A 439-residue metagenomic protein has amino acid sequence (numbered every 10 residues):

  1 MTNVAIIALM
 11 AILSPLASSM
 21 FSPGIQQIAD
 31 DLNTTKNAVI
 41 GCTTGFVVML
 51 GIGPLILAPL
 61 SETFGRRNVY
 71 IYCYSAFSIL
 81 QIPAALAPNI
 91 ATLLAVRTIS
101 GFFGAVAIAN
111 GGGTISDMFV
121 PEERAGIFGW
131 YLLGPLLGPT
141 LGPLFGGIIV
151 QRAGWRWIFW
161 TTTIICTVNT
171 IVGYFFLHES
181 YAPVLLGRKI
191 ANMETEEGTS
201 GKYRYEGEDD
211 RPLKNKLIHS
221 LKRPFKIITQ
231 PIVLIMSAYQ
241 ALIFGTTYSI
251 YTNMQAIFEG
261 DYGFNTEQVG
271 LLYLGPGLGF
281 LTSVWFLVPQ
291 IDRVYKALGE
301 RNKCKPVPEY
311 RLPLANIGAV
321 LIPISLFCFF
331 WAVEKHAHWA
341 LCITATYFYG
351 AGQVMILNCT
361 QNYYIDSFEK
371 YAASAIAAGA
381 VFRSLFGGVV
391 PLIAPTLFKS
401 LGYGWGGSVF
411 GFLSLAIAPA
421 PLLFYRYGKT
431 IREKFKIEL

Functional and structural regions predicted by a protein language model:
M1-L439: A six-helix transmembrane bundle that forms the core substrate pathway of small-molecule transporters
